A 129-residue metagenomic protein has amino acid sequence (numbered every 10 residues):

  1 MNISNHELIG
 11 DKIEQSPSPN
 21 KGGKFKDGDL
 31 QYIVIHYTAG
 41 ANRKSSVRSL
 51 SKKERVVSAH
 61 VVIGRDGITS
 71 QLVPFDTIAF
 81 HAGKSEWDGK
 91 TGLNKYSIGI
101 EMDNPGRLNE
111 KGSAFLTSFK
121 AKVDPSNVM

Functional and structural regions predicted by a protein language model:
N2-M129: Active-site-adjacent loop/helix surface patches within enzyme catalytic domains that shape the substrate-binding cleft
